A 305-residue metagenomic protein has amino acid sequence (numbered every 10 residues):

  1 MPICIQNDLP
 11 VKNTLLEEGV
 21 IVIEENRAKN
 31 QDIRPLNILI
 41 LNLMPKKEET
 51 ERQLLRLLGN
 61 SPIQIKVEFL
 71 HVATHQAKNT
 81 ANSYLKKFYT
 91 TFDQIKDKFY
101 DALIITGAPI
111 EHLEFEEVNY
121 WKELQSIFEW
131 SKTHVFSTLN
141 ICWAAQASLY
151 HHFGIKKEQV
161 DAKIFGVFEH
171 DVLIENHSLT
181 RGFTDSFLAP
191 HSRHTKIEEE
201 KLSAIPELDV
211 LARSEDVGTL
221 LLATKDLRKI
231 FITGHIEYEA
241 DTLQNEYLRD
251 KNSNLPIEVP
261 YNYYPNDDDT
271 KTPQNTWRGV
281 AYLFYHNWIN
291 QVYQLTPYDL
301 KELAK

Functional and structural regions predicted by a protein language model:
M1-T74, Y89-T90, I95, F99 (+2 more regions): Amide-donor transfer/coupling interface in amidating biosynthetic enzymes
T50-Q53, N79-N82, F115-E116: Short, glycine/acidic-enriched capping/hinge loops at junctions between secondary-structure elements
A73-K86: N-terminal beta-loop-helix "entrance" segment that forms/cooperates in small-molecule cofactor or anionic ligand
L85, Y89-F92, A108, F115: Helical hinge/lid and interdomain linker segments adjacent to catalytic or ligand-binding clefts that mediate domain
I105-I174: Cysteine-nucleophile active-site neighborhood
